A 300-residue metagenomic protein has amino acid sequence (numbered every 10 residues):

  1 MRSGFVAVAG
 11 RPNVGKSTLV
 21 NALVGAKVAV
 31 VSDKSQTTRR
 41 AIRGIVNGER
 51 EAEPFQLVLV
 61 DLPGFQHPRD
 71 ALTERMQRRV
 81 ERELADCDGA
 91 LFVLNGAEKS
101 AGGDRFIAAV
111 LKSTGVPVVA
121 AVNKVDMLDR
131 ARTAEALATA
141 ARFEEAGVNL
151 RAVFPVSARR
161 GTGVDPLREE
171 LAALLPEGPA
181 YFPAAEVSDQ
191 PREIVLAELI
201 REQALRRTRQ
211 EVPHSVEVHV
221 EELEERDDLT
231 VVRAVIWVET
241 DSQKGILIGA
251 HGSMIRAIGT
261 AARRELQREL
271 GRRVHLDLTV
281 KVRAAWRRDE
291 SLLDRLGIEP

Functional and structural regions predicted by a protein language model:
M1-G89, L94, V235-I236, V282: Conserved G1/Walker A P-loop phosphate-binding module
G15, G163, M254: Conserved glycine(s) of the Walker
A26, I45-E49, F65, E83-A90 (+9 more regions): Conserved, well-folded catalytic cores of nucleic-acid-processing and energy-transducing macromolecular machines
L62-F65, G96-A97, K124-V125, L223: Conserved Walker B
P68-L72, M76, G96-R105, D129-A134: Conserved ATPase-coupling elements of RecA-like P-loop NTPase cores
A101-S113, E217-L223: Amphipathic helical hotspot of TIR/SEFIR-family domains
V116-V119, D126-S188: Canonical P-loop GTPase G-domain recognition
R192-P300: P-loop NTP-binding site
